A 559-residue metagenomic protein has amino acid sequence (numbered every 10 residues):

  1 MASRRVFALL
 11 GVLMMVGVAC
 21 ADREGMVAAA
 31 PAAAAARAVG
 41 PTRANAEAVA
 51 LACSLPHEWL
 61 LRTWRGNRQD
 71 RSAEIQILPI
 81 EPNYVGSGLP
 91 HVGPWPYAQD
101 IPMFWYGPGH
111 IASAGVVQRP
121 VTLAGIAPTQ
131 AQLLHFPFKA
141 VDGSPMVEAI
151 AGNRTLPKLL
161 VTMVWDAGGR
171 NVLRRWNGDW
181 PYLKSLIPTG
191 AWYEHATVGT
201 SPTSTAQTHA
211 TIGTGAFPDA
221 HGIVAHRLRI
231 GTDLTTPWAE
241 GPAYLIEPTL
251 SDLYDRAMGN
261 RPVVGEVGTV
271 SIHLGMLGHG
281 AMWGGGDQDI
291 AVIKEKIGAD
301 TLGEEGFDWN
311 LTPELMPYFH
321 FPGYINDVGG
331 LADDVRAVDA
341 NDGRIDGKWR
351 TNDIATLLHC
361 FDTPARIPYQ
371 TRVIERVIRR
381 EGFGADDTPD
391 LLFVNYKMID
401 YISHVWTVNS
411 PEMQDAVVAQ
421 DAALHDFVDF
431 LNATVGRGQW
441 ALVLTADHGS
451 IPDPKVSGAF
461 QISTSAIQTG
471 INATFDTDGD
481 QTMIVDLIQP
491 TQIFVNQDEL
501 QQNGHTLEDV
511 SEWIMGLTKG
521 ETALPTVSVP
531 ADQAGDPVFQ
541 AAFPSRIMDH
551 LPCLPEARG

Functional and structural regions predicted by a protein language model:
A35-A114, T122-I126, D179, G231 (+6 more regions): Active-site neighborhoods of enzymes that stabilize oxyanions during catalysis
E74-I77, L160, R261-G268, L274 (+1 more regions): Active-site regions of oxyanion-processing enzymes, predominantly non-cytosolic
I77-L78, Q130, A419-F460: Metal-dependent active-site segment of extracytoplasmic phospho-/sulfohydrolases and closely related
Y106, G275-G285, W349-L358, D362 (+3 more regions): Active-site His/acidic residue clusters
K139-P145, A149-W192: Active-site-proximal N-terminal segment of extracellular/periplasmic enzymes that hydrolyze or transfer
R170-G259, V264, T269-Q288: Active-site nucleophile/metal-coordination loop of metallo-enzymes that catalyze phosphate/sulfate and related
T214-A225, A281-N326, M413-A422, Q461-V485: Acidic, His- and aromatic-enriched active-site or binding-groove loops in soluble protein domains that engage sugars
A239-R350, I399: A contiguous, mid-domain pocket- or channel-lining segment that forms the substrate-recognition surface
